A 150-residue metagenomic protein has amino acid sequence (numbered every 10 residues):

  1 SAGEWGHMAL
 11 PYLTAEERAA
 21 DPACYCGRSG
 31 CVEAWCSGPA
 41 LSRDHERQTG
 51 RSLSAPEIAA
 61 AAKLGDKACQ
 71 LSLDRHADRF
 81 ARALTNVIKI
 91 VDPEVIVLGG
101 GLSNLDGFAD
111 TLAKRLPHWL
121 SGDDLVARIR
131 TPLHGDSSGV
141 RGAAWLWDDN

Functional and structural regions predicted by a protein language model:
G3-G6: CoA-thioester-processing core
A9-N150: ATP-binding/phosphotransfer module of carbohydrate and carboxylate kinases, centering on a glycine-rich
